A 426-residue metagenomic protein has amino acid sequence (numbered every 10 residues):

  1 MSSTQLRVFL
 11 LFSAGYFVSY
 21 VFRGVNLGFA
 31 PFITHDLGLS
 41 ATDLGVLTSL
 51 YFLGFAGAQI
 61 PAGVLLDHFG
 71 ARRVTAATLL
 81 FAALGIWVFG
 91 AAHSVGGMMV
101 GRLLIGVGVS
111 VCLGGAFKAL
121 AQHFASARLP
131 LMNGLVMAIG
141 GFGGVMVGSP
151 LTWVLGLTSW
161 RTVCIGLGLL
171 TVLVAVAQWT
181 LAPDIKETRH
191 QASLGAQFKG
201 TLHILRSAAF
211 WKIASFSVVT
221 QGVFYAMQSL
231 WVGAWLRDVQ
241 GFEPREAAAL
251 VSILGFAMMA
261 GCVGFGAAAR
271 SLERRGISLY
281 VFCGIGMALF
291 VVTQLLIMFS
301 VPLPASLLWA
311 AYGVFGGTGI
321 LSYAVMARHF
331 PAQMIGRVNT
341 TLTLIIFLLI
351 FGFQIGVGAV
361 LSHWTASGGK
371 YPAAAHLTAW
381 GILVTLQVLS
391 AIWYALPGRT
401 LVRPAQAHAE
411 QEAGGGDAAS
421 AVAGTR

Functional and structural regions predicted by a protein language model:
M1, P183-A214, V239, E412-V422: Juxtamembrane intracellular "pre-TM" segments in multi-pass secondary transporters
R7-A41, G57, M227-G233, F353-G358: Extracytoplasmic
N26-L27, A208-F265, A327, I350-G358: Extracytoplasmic gate region of multi-pass secondary transporters
G38, G70, A91-G97, A125 (+2 more regions): Helix-breaking motifs and short loop linkers at transmembrane-helix boundaries and internal kinks in secondary membrane
G57-G96: Conserved MFS/SLC helix-loop-helix module at the cytosolic interface between two early adjacent transmembrane helices
F81, G85, G96-L104, L303-A311: Paired small-residue
G101-I139: Cytoplasmic helix-loop-helix junction between adjacent transmembrane helices in 12-TM secondary transporters
L135-P183: Helix-loop-helix hairpin linking two adjacent transmembrane segments in secondary transporters
